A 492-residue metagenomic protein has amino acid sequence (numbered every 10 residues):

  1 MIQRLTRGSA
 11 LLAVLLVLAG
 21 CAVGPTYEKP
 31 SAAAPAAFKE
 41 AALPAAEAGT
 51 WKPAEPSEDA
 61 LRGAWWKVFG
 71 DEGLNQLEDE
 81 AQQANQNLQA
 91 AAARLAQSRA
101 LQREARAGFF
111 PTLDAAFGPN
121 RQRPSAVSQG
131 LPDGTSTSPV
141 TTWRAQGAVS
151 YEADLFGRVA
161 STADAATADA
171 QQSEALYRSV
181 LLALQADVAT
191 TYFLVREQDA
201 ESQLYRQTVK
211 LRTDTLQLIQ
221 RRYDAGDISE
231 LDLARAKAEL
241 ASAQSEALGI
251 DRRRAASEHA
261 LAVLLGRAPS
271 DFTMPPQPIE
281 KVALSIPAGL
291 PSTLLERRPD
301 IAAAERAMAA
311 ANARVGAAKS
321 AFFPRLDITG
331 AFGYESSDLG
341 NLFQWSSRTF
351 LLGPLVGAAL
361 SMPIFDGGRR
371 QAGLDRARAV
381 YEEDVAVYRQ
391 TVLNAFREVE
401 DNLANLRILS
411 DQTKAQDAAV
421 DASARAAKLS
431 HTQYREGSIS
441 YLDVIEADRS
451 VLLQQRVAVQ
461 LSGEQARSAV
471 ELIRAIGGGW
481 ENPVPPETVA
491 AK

Functional and structural regions predicted by a protein language model:
M1-L11: Bacterial N-terminal signal peptides that target proteins for export
Q3, V159, A175-L290, N405 (+5 more regions): Periplasmic alpha-helical coiled-coil/stalk elements that build and connect Gram-negative outer-membrane
L12, K29, V282, E436 (+1 more regions): Acidic, low-complexity, intrinsically disordered peripheral segments
L18-G20: C-terminal motif of bacterial Sec signal peptides marking the signal peptidase cleavage site
A22-Q102, I279-A309, A359, P363-I364 (+3 more regions): Bacterial Sec-pathway N-terminal export signals of envelope proteins
P53-P56, A60-V68, P119-A148, D271-P287 (+4 more regions): Small/polar, glycine/serine/threonine/aspartate-rich low-complexity segments that form flexible
A54-D59, K67, Q82, S138 (+6 more regions): Amphipathic alpha-helical coiled-coil scaffold segments and their short linker/junction regions
Q89-A90, R106-A107, A153-L181, L231 (+6 more regions): Sec/SRP-type N-terminal targeting helices
